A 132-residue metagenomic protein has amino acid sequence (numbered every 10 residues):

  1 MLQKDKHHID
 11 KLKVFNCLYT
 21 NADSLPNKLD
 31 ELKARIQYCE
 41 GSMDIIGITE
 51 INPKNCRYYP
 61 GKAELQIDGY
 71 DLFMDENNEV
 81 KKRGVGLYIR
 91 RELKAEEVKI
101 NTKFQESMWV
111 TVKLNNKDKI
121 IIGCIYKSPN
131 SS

Functional and structural regions predicted by a protein language model:
M1-S132: A shared catalytic/ligand-binding motif for oxyanion handling
